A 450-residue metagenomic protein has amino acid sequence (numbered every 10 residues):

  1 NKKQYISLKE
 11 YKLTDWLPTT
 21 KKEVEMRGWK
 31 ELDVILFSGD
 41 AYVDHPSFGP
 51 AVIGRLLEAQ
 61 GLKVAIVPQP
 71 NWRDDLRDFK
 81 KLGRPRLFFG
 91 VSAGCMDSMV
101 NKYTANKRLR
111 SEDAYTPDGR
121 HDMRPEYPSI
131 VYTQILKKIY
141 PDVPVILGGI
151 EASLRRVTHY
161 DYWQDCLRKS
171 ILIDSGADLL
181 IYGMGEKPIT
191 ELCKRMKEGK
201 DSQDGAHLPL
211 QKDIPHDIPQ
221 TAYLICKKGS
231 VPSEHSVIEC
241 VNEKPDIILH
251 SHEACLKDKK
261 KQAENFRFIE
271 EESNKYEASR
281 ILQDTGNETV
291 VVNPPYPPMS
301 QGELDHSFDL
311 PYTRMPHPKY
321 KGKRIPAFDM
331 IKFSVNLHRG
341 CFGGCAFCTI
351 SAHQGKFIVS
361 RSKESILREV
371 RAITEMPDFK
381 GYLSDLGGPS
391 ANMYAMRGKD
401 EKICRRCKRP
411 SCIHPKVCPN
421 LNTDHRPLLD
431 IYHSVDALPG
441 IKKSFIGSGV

Functional and structural regions predicted by a protein language model:
Y5-E31, A41, K260-S334: N-terminal [4Fe-4S]-dependent radical SAM core
L36, I66-V67, W72, A372-V450: Conserved SAM/AdoMet-binding glycine-rich loop
F37-Y42, K321-T349, Y382: N-terminal pre-triad scaffold of radical SAM enzymes
A41, G49, P68-T285, V292-P297: Glycine-rich beta-alpha loop elements in corrinoid/cobalamin-binding modules across cobalamin-dependent enzymes
V43-H45, R55, R73-D74, M96-M99 (+7 more regions): Flexible loop/turn segments at secondary-structure boundaries
V52-V64: Short helix-loop-beta junction
D178, S307, C341, C345 (+1 more regions): Conserved, mostly hydrophobic/aromatic
C348-S365: Iron-sulfur (Fe-S) cluster-binding segments and ferredoxin-like electron-carrier domains, especially [2Fe-2S]
